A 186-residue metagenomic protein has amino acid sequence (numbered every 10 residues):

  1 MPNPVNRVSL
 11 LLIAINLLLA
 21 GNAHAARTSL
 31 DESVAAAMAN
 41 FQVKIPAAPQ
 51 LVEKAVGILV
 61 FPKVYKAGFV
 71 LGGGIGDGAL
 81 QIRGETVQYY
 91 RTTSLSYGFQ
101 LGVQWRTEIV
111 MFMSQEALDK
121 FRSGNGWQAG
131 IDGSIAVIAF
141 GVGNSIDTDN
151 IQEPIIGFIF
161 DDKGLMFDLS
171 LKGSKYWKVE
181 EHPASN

Functional and structural regions predicted by a protein language model:
M1-L11: Bacterial N-terminal signal peptides that target proteins for export
S9-A20: Bacterial N-terminal signal peptides
N22-H24: Signal peptide processing junction and immediate N-terminal pro/mature segment of secreted/exported proteins
A26-N186: Small-residue-enriched, tightly packed secondary-structure blocks
